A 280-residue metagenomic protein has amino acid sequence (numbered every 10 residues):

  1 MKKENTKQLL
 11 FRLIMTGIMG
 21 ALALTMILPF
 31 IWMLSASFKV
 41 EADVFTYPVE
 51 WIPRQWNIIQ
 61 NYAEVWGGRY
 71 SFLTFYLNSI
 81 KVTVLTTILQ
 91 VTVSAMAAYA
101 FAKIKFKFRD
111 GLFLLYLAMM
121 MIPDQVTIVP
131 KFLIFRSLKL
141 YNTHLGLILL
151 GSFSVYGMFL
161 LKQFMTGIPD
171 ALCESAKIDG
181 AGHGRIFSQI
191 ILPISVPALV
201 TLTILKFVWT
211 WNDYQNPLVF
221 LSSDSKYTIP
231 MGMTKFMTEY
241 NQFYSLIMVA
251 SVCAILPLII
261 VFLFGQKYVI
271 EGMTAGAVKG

Functional and structural regions predicted by a protein language model:
M1-G280: A hydrophobic, multi-pass inner-membrane permease signature
